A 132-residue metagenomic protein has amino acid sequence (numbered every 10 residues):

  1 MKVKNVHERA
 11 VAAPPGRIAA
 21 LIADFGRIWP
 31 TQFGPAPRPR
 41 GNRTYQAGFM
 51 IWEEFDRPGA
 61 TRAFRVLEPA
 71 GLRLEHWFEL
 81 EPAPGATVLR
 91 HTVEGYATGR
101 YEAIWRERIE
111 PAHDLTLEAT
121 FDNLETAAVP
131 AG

Functional and structural regions predicted by a protein language model:
M1-A10, P37, I51, A83 (+4 more regions): Hydrophobic-ligand-binding modules of eukaryotic lipid transfer/binding families
M1-G41: Hydrophobic ligand-binding cavity/cleft-lining segments
K4-V6, A47-I51, L72-W77: Short, surface-exposed coil-to-beta transition loops
A12-G16, F55-A60, E79-V88: A short, structured loop/turn motif at beta-sheet edges
I18-W29, R62-F64, L89-H91, L124: Hydrophobic pocket/interface hotspot
P35-P39, M50-R57: Short, exposed beta-strand/loop patches in secreted or surface proteins that constitute
G41-A47, R62-P69: Short beta-strand segments that buttress and anchor functional surface loops
V66-T126, P130: Beta-strand/loop substructures that line and gate deep hydrophobic ligand-binding cavities in soluble
